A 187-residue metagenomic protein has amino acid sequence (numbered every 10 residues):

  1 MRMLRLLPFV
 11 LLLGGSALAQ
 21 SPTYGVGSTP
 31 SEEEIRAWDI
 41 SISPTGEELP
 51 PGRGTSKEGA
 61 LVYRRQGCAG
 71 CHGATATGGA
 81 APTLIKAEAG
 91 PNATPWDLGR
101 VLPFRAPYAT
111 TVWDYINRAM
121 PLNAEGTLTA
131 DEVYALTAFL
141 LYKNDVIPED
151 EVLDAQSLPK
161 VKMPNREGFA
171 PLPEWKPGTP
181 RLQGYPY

Functional and structural regions predicted by a protein language model:
M1-R5: Positively charged n-region of N-terminal signal peptides that target proteins for export
L6-S16: Bacterial N-terminal signal peptides
P22-G46, L98, E125-Y187: Flexible coil segments in periplasmic/lumen-exposed cytochrome c-class electron-transfer proteins
E34, T55, G67, Y108 (+2 more regions): Stable alpha-helical elements in mature extracytoplasmic
I35-P44, P50-A81, I85: Sequence/structural segment immediately N-terminal to covalent heme-attachment motifs in c-type and related
S41, V62-G70, A74, A87 (+2 more regions): Structured segments of extracytoplasmic/periplasmic soluble domains in secreted or envelope-associated proteins
A60, T77-P121, A155-L158: Gly/Gly-Pro-rich "capping" loops immediately C-terminal to redox-active cysteine motifs in periplasmic/lumenal
